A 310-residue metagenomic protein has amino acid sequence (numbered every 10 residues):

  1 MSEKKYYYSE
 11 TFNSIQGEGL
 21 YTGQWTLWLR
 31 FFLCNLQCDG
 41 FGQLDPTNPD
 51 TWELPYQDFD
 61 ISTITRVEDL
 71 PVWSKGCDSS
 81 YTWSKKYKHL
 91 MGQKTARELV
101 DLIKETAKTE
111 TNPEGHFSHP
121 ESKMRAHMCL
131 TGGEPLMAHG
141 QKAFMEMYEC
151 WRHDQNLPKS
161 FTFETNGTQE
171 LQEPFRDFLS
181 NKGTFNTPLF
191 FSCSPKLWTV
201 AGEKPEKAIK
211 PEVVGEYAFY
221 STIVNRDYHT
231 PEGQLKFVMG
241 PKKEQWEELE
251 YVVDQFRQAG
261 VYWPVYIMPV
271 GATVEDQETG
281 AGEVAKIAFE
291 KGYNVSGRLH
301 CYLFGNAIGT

Functional and structural regions predicted by a protein language model:
M1-L54: N-terminal cysteine/histidine-rich coordination modules
K4, W25-L27, W73, A126 (+2 more regions): A generic secondary-structure signal marking the coil-to-beta-strand transition
Y6, G40-T187: Conserved Radical SAM active-site core
S14-G17, T22, S79, P241 (+2 more regions): Generic structural "secondary-structure junction" signal
G19-Y21, V67, R257, A285: Generic marker of residues within folded, mature protein domains
Y21, L90, K204-P205: Short, solvent-exposed loop/turn segments at secondary-structure boundaries
F117-A126, P135-T310: Conserved AdoMet/S-adenosylmethionine-binding subsite of the radical SAM
